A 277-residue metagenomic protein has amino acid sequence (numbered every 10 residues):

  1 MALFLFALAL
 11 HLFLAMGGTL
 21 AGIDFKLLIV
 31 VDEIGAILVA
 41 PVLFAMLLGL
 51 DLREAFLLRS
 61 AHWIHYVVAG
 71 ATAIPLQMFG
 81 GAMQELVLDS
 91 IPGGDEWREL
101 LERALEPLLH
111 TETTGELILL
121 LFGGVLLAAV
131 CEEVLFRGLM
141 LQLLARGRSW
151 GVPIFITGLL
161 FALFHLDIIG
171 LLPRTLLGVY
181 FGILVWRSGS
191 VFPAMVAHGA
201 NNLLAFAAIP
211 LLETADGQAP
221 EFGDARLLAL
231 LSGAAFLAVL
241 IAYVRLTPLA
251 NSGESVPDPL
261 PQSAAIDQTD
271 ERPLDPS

Functional and structural regions predicted by a protein language model:
M1-F4, V30-V31, Y66-A71, I118-F122 (+4 more regions): Hydrophobic alpha-helical transmembrane segments
F4-A15, I37-F44, A73-I74, L227-L249: Hydrophobic core of alpha-helical transmembrane segments in multi-pass integral membrane proteins
A7-G49, V68-A69: Alpha-helical transmembrane segments in multi-pass membrane proteins
L10-L14, G158, L163, G170-A225: Functionally important transmembrane alpha-helices
G22, L27-L28, E54-A128, R146 (+3 more regions): Juxtamembrane helix-loop-helix connectors linking adjacent transmembrane helices in multi-pass membrane enzymes
F44, L121-L144, L237-L249: Transmembrane alpha-helical segments in integral membrane proteins
C131-I156, I183-S190: Membrane-interface helix/loop boundary segments of multi-pass membrane proteins
G199-S277: C-terminal membrane module of polytopic membrane proteins
